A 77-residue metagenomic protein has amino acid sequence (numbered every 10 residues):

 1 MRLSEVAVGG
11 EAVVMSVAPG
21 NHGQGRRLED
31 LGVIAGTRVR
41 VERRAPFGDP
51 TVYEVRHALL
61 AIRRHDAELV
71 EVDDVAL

Functional and structural regions predicted by a protein language model:
M1-L77: Compact, glycine-rich, soluble single-domain proteins
